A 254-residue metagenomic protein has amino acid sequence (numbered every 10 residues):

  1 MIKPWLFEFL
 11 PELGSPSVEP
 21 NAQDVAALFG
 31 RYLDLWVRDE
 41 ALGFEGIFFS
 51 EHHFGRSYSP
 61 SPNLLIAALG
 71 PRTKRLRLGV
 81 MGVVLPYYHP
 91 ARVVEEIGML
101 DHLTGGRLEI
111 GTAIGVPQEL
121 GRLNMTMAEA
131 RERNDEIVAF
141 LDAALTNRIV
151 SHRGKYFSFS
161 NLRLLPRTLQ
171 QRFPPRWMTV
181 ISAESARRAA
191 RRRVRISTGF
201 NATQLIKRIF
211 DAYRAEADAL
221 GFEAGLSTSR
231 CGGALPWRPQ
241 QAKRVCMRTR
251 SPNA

Functional and structural regions predicted by a protein language model:
M1-T73, R77-L78, P174: N-terminal beta1-alpha1-beta2 module of alpha/beta enzyme domains
I2, L6-L10, A128-L164, Q204-A254: An alpha-helical appendage that flanks or caps ligand/catalytic pockets
I2-A27, P86-H152, R195-T198, A202-Q204 (+1 more regions): Flexible, glycine-rich active-site loops centered on histidine and acidic residues that chelate a metal or position
P4-E8, I47-F49, L78-M81, L108-T112 (+3 more regions): Hydrophobic faces of well-ordered beta-strands that scaffold small-molecule active sites in alpha/beta enzyme cores
L13-F29, V83-A91, T168-V180, L235-R238: Active-site mouth loops of central-metabolism enzymes
V37-A41, I66-R75, I97-L108, A190-R191 (+1 more regions): Acidic (Asp/Glu)-rich catalytic clusters
G43, E51, L69, L100 (+5 more regions): Conserved, mostly hydrophobic/aromatic
I181-A186, A190-A202: A conserved active-site cap/scaffold subdomain adjacent to cofactor or substrate pockets
